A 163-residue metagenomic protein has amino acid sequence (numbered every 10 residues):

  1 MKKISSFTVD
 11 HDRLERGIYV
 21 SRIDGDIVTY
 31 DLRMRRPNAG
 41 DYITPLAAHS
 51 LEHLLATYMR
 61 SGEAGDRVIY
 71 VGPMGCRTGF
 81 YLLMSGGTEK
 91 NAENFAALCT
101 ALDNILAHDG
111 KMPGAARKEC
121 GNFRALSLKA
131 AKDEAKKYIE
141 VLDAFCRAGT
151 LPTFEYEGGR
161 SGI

Functional and structural regions predicted by a protein language model:
M1-N38, E155-I163: Non-catalytic terminal extensions that flank enzyme cores
I18-V20, V68-P73: Generic structural motif
I27-R60, Y70-V71: Active/ligand-binding-proximal structured segments within catalytic/core domains that scaffold catalytic residues
G40, Y58, A116-C120, S161: A domain-level signal for the structural core that forms small-molecule/cofactor-binding pockets and catalytic centers
G62-D66: Short secondary-structure junctions
P73-A148: Active-site-adjacent, His/Asp/Glu-enriched structural segments that form or flank metal-binding and acid/base networks
E140-I163: Histidine-acidic residue clusters that define the catalytic metal-binding segment of zinc metallopeptidase domains
